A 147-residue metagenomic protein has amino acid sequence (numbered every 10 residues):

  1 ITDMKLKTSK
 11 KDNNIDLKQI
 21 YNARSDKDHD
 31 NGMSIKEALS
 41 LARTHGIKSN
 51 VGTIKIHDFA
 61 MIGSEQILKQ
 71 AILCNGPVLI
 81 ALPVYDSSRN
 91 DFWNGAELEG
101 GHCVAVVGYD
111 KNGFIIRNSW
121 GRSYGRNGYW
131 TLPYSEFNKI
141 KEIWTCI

Functional and structural regions predicted by a protein language model:
I1-I147: Catalytic-core signature of thiol
